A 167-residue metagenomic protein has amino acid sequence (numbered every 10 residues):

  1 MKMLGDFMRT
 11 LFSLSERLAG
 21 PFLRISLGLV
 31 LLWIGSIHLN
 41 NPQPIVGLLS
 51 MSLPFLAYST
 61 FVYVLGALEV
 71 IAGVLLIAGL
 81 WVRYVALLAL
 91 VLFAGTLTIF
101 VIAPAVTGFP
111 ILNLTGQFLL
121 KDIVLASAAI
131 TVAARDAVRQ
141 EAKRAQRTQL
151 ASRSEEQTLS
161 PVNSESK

Functional and structural regions predicted by a protein language model:
M1-K167: Membrane-interface extramembranous regions
